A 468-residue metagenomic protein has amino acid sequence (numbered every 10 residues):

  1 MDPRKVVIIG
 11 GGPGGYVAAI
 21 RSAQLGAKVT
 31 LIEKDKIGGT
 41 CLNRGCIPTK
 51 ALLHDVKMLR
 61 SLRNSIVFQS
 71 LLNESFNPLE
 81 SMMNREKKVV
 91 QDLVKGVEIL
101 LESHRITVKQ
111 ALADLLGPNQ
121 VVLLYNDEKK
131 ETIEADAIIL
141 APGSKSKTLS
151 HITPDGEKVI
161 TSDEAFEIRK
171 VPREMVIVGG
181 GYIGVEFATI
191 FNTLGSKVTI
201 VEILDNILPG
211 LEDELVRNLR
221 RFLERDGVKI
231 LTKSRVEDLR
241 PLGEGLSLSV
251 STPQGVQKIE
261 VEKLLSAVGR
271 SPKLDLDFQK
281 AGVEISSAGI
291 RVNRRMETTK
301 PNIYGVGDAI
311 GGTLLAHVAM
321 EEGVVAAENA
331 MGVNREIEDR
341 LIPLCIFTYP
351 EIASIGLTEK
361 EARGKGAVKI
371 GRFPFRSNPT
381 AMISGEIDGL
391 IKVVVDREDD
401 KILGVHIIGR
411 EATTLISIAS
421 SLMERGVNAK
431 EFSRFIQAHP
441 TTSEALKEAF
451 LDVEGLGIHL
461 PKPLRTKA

Functional and structural regions predicted by a protein language model:
D2, V7-G14, A18-D35, T40 (+4 more regions): Flexible, glycine-rich terminal cap/loop adjacent to redox cofactors in electron-transfer oxidoreductases
D2-P3, I20-A27, I32-V171, T199 (+7 more regions): Glycine-rich flavin
V7-I9, A113, T132-G143, V178 (+2 more regions): Short hydrophobic core segments
G26, G195-K197, G227, G426: Glycine-centered short loops/turns at secondary-structure junctions
C46, L140-K197, V201, I230 (+3 more regions): Glycine-rich dinucleotide-binding loop and its adjacent helix/turn
Q110, N293-R294, D396-R397: Short, acidic, Ser/Thr-enriched surface-loop or helix-capping motifs
D155-V171, K258-M331: FAD-site-proximal beta/loop scaffold in flavoenzymes
L211, N218, V306-E361, H439 (+1 more regions): A conserved FAD-binding loop/helix module that cradles the flavin
